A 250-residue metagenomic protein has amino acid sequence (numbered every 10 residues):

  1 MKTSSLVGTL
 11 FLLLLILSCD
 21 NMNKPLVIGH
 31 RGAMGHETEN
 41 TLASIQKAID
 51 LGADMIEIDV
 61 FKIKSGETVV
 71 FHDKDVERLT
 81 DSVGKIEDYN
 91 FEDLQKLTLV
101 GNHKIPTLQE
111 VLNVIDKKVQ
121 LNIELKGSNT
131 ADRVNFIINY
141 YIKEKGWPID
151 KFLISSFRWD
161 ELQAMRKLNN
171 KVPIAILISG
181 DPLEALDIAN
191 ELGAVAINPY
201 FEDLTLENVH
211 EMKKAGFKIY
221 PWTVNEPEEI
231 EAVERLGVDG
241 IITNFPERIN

Functional and structural regions predicted by a protein language model:
M1-P25: Bacterial Sec-dependent N-terminal signal peptides
L17-N250: Phosphate-group recognition and catalysis centered on beta-loop-alpha active-site segments
